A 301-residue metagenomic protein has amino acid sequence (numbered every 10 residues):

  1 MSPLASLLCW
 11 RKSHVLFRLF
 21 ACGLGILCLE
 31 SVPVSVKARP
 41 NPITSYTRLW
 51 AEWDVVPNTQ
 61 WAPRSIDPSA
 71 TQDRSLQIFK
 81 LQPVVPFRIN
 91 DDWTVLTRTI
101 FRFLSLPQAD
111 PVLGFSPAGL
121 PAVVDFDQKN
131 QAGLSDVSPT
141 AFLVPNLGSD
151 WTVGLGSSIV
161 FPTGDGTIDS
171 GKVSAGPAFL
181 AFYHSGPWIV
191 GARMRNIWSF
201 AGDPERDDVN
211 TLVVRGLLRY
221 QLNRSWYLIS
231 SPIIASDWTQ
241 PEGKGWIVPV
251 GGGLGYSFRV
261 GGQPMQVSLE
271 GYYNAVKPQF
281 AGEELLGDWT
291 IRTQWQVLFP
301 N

Functional and structural regions predicted by a protein language model:
M1-V15: N-terminal secretory signal peptides that target proteins for export/translocation
L4, F20, S35-K37: Residue-level detector of intrinsically disordered, flexible termini and proteolytic processing junctions
K12-V15, L19, L49: Positively charged, low-complexity intrinsically disordered regions
R18-E30: Bacterial N-terminal signal peptides
V32-N301: Transmembrane beta-barrel domains of Gram-negative outer membranes and organellar outer membranes
